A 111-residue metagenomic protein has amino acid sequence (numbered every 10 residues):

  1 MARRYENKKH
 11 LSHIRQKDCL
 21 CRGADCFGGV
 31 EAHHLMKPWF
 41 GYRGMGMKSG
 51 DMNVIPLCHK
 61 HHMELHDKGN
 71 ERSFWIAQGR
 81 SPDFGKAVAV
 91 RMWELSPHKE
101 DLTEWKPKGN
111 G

Functional and structural regions predicted by a protein language model:
R4-M36: Short cysteine-rich loop/turn motifs with clustered Cys
R15, H59, I76: Short polybasic/polar patches that bind polyanions
D18, W39, Q78: Solvent-exposed, flexible loop/coil residues
V30-P38, I55-L65: Histidine-centered catalytic micro-motifs
Y42-I55, M63-G111: Polybasic, low-complexity binding patches
